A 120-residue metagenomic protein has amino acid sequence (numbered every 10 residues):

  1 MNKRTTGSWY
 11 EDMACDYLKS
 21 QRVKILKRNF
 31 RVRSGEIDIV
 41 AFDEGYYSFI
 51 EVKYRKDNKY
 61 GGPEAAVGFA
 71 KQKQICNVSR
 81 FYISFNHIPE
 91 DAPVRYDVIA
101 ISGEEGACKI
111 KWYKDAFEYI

Functional and structural regions predicted by a protein language model:
M1-R28: Acidic-basic catalytic patches of nuclease active cores, encompassing PD-(D/E)XK and other metal-cofactor nuclease
K3, V32-G35, G106: Short acidic/glycine-enriched loop/turn segments that link adjacent beta-strands
R22, R33-I37, A92-D97: Short beta-strand or tight-loop elements that sit immediately N-terminal to catalytic metal-binding acidic residues
F30-V32, Y54, A100: Short, glycine/acidic-enriched loop or turn micro-motifs at the edges of active sites
E36, G45, C108-K109: Conserved catalytic motifs of the protein kinase core domain
I39-N58, I75: Conserved catalytic cores of phosphodiester-cleaving nucleases, focusing on short active-site segments
Y60-V94: Mid-chain, well-packed structural core segment of small domains
F85-I120: Domain-level recognition of nuclease-like catalytic cores that cleave nucleotide substrates
